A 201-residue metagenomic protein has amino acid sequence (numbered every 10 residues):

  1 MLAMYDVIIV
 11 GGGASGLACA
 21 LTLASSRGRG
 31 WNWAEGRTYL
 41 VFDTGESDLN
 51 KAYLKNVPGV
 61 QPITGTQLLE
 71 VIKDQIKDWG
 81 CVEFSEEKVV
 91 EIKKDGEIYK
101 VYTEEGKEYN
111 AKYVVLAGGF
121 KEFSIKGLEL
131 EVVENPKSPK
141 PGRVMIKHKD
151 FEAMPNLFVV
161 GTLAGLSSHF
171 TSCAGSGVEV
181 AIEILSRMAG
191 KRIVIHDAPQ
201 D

Functional and structural regions predicted by a protein language model:
M1-D6, E70, Q75, W79 (+2 more regions): Extreme N-terminal leader/targeting segments of oxidoreductases
Y5, I9-V10, A14-E70: Beta1-alpha1 glycine-rich phosphate/pyrophosphate-binding loop at the start of Rossmann-like nucleotide-binding domains
I8-V10, E108-K121, L157: Short hydrophobic core segments
R27-R29, V160-A198: A conserved FAD-binding loop/helix module that cradles the flavin
R37-T38, S47-Y53, L185-D201: Active-site-proximal substrate-binding core of FAD-dependent oxidoreductases
A52-E105: N-terminal Rossmann-like dinucleotide/flavin-binding domain of flavoprotein oxidoreductases that bind FAD/FMN
K112-R143: Glycine-rich beta-alpha-beta "Rossmann" dinucleotide-binding loop(s) and their flanking helix/strand
K137-F158, G165: FAD-binding beta-loop-beta segment adjacent to the flavin cofactor pocket
